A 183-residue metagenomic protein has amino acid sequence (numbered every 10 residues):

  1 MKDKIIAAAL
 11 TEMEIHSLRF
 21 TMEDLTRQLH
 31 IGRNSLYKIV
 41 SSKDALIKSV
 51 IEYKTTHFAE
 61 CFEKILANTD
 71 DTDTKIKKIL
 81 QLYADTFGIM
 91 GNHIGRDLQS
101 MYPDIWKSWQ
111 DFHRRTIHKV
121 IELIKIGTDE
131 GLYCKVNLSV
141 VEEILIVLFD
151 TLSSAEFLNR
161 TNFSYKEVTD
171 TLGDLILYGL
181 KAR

Functional and structural regions predicted by a protein language model:
K2-L10, E63, H118: A short, Lys/Arg-enriched amphipathic alpha-helix from helix-turn-helix/homeodomain DNA-binding modules
K4, A8, E12-A45, S49: Helix-turn-helix
S49, E60-I89, E142-L145: Hydrophobic alpha-helical connector segments
V50, K54, F58, I79 (+5 more regions): Hydrophobic/aromatic residues within well-ordered alpha-helical segments
I65, I94-M101, L152-N159: Secondary-structure edge/capping motif, primarily at the C-terminal ends of alpha-helices and the immediately following
T69, R114-L145, F149, R183: Hydrophobic alpha-helical bundle segments that form small-molecule/ligand-binding pockets
A84, G88-K119, D129-L132: Short secondary-structure transition hinges
H118, E122-I126, E130, S154 (+1 more regions): C-terminal peripheral helix-coil segments that are non-catalytic and often amphipathic
